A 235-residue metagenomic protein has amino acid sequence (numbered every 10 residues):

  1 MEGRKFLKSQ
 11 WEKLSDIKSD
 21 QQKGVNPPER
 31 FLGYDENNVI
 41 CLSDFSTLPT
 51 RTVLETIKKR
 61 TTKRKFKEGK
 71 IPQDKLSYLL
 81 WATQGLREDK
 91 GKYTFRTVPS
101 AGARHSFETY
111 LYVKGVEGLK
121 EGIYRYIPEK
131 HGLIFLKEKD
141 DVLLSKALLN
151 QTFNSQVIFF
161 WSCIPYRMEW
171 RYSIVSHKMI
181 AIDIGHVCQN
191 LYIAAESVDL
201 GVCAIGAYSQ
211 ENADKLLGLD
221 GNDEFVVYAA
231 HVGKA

Functional and structural regions predicted by a protein language model:
M1-S155: N-terminal amphipathic, basic helical "cap/leader" segment at the start of enzyme domains
L79, T109, V157-M168, Y172-A213: Small-aliphatic-rich amphipathic alpha-helix that forms the alpha element of a beta-alpha
R96-G102, S209-L216: Beta-rich nucleic-acid/ligand-interaction surfaces
A101, V202-I205, N222: Short, surface-exposed helix-loop/turn micro-motifs enriched in polar/charged residues
K114-V116, I164, A235: Solvent-exposed coil/turn segments that connect beta secondary-structure elements in extracytoplasmic/periplasmic
R125, I158-F160, A229-H231: Conserved hydrophobic/aromatic beta-strand scaffold that supports enzyme active sites
K130-G132, D214-G221: Short, mixed-charge aromatic SLiMs
G218-A235: A glycine-rich helix N-cap at a beta->alpha junction
